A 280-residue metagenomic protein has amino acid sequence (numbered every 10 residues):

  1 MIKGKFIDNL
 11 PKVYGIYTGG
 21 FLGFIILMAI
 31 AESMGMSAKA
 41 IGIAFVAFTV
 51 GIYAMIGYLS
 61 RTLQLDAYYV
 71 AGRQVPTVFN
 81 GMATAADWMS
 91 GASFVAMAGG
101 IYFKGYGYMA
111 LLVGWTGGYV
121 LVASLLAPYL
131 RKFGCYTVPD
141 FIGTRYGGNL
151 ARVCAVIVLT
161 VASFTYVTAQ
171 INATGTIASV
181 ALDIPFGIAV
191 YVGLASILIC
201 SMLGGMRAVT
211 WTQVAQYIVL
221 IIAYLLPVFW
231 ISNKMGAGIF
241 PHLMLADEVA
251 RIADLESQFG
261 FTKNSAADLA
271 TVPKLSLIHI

Functional and structural regions predicted by a protein language model:
M1-F94, S201-G204: Membrane-interface "cap" regions at the ends of multi-pass membrane proteins
L10-T18, A38-L63, Y136-V161, A169-S179 (+1 more regions): Membrane-interface loop-to-helix entry segments
I26-A38, A92-G107, T165-I177, S201-R207: Transmembrane helix-loop junctions in multi-pass membrane proteins
S33-A44, K104-V113, A178-I188, K274-L277: Interfacial loop-to-helix junctions that mark the boundaries of transmembrane helices in multi-pass membrane
A67-C135, L277: Membrane-interface helix-loop-helix modules in multi-pass membrane proteins
R73-V75, A96-A110, G143, I218-I278: Loop-to-helix junctions at membrane interfaces in multi-pass transport proteins
T77-T84, G117-V122, G148-A162, V190-G193 (+1 more regions): Select transmembrane alpha-helical segments in multipass membrane proteins
G118, V122, L126, L130 (+3 more regions): Hydrophobic alpha-helical membrane-associated segments
